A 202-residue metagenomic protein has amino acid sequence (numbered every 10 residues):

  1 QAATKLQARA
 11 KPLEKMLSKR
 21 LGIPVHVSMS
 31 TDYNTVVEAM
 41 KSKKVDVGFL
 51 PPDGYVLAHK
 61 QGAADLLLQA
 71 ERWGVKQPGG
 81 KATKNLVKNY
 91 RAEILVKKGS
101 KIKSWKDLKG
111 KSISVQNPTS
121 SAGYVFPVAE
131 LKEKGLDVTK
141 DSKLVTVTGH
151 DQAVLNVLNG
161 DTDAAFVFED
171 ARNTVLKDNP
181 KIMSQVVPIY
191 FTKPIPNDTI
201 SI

Functional and structural regions predicted by a protein language model:
Q1, R72-K81, Y90-R91, P180-I202: Periplasmic-binding protein-like
Q1-R20, S30, D53, E71 (+3 more regions): Bilobed "Venus flytrap"/periplasmic-binding protein-like clamshell domains and structurally analogous long
P12, G22, S42-V45, L50-D53 (+5 more regions): Extracytoplasmic
V25-V27, L144, P188: Generic structural signal for residues in well-ordered beta-strands
S28-L67, P78, Q152, R172-K177: Pocket-flanking alpha-helical
P52-A63, E130-E133, L158, D163-S184: A ligand-binding cleft/hinge motif common to bilobed small-molecule-binding domains
D65-A70, K140, P188: Short hydrophobic/aromatic-enriched beta-strand-loop microsegments
